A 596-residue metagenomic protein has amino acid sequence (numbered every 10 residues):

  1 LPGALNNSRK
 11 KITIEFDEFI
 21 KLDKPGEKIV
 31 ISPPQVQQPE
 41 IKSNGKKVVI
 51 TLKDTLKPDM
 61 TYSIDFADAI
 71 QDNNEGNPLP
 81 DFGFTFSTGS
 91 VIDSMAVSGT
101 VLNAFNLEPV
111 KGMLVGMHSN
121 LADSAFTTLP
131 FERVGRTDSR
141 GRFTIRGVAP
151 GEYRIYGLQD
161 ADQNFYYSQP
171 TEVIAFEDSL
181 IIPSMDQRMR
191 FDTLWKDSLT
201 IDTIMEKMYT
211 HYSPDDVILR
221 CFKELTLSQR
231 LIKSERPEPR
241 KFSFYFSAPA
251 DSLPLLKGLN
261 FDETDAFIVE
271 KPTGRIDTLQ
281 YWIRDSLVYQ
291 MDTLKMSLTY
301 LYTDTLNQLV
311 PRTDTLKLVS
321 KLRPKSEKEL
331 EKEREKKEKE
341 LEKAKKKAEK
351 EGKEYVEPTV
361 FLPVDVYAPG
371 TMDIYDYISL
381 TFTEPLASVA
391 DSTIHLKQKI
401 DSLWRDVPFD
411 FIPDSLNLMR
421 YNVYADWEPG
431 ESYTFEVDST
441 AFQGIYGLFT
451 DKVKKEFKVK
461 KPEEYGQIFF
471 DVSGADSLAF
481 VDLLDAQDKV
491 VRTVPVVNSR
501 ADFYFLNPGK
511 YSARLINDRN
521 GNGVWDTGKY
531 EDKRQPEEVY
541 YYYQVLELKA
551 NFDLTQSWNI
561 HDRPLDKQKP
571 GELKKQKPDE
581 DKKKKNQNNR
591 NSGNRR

Functional and structural regions predicted by a protein language model:
L1-R596: N-terminal targeting or signal-anchor segments and their processing/structural boundaries
